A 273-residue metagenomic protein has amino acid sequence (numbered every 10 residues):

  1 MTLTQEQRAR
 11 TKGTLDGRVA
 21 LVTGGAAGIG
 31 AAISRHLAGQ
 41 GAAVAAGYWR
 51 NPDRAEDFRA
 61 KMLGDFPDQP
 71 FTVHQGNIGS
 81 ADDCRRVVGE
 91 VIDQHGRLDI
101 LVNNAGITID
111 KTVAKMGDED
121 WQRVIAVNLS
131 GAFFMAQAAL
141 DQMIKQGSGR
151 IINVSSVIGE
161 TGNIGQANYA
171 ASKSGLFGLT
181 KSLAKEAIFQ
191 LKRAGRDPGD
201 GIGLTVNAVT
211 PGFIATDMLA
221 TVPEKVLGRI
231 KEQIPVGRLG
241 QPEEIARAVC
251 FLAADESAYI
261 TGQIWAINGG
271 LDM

Functional and structural regions predicted by a protein language model:
T14, F133-A136, I144, S148 (+2 more regions): C-terminal substrate-recognition "lid" of short-chain dehydrogenase/reductases
V19, A26-A27: Conserved glycine-rich cofactor-binding loop
Q40-D57: Conserved glycine-rich Rossmann-like NAD(P)H-binding loop of the short-chain dehydrogenase/reductase
T112-V113, D120-I125, I151, L219 (+1 more regions): Substrate-binding pocket helix/loop in short-chain dehydrogenase/reductase
A136, S172, T180: Active-site helix of classical SDR
S156: Residue(s) in the substrate-gating loop at a strand-loop-helix junction that position the organic substrate next
I188, D200, T205, I260-G262: Short, small/polar-rich loop/turn modules that mediate ligand/substrate recognition or access, typified
